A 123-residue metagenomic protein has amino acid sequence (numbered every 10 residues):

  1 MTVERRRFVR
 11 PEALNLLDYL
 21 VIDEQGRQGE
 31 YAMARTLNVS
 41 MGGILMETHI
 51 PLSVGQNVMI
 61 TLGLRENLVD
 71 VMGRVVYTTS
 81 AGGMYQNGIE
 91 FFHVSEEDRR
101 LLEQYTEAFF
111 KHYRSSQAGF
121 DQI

Functional and structural regions predicted by a protein language model:
M1-V39, E103, E107-I123: N-terminal helix initiation/capping motif
F8, E47-S53: Short, surface-exposed secondary-structure edge patches
E12, D18, V54, Q86-Q104: Short solvent-exposed strand/turn elements
A13, A32, V58, V69-V71 (+1 more regions): Hydrophobic core residues within well-ordered beta-strands of beta-rich domains
L17-D23, G55-L68: Short conserved beta-strand and strand-loop elements enriched in small hydrophobics with frequent Asp/Gly
I22, M41, T78-G83: Short, conserved beta-turn/loop elements at beta-strand boundaries and strand-helix junctions
T36, G73-V75: Conserved hydrophobic positions within beta-strands
I44-T48, A81-F91: Short, solvent-exposed secondary-structure boundary/capping segments
